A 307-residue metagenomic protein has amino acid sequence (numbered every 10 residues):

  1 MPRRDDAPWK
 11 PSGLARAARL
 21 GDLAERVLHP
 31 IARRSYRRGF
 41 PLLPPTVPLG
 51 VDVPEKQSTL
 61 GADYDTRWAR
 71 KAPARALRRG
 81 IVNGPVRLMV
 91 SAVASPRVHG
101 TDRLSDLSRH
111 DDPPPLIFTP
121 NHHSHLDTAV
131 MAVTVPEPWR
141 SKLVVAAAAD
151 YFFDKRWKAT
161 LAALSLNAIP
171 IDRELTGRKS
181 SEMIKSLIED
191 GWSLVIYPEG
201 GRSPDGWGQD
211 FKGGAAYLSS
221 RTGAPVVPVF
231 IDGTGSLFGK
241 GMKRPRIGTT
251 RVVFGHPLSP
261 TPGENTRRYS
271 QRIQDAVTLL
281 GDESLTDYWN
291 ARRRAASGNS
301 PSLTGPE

Functional and structural regions predicted by a protein language model:
P2-K56, L60, D65-T66, R70 (+1 more regions): Non-catalytic C-terminal accessory region of glycerolipid acyltransferases and related lyso-lipid remodeling enzymes
A15-G21, E25, A72-S95, D154-L166 (+2 more regions): Alpha-helical membrane-targeting segments
A74-R75, M89-R97, H122, P170-L175 (+1 more regions): Short, flexible loop segments at the rims of nucleotide/cofactor-binding pockets, characterized by
V86-N121: Helix-to-loop junction immediately C-terminal to a conserved catalytic motif
R87, V133, T160, A216-Y217: Active-site phosphate/pyrophosphate- and oxyanion-stabilizing loops and adjacent acidic/basic residues in soluble
V98, V145, A168-P170, V226-P228 (+1 more regions): Conserved beta-strand scaffold positions in the cores of enzyme catalytic domains, especially in NTP/NDP-utilizing
V98-T101, K155, R178-S181: Structural motif corresponding to alpha-helix initiation and N-cap regions
H110-E174: Catalytic core of membrane glycerolipid acyltransferases/transacylases, capturing the structured, soluble-facing
